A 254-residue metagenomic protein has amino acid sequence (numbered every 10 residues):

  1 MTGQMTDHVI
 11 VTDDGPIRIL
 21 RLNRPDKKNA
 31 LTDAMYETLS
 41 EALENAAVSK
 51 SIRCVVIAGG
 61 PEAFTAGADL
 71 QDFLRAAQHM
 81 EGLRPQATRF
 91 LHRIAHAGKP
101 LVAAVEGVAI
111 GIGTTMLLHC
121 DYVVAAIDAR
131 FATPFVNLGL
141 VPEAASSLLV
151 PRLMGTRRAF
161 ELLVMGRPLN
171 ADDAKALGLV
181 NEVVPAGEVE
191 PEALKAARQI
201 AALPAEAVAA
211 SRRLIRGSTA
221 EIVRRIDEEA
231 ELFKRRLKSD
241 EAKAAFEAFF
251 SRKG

Functional and structural regions predicted by a protein language model:
M1-G15, F64, G166-D172, G187 (+2 more regions): C-terminal alpha-helix plus adjacent terminal tail
M1-G60, H92: Conserved CoA-thioester-binding segment of acyl-CoA-metabolizing enzymes
L20, I57, D69, M116-L118 (+3 more regions): Hydrophobic/aromatic residues within transmembrane alpha-helices of multi-pass small-molecule transporters
N23, A68, E106: Histidine-centered beta-alpha loop that forms part of the nucleotide-sugar donor binding/catalytic region in diverse
M35-T38, Q86, M116, V189 (+1 more regions): Hydrophobic alpha-helical membrane-association signature
V48, G59-H96, A109, E221: Glycine- (often His-adjacent) and acidic-residue-rich active-site loop that binds/positions the CoA thioester
Q86-F90, A145-L149, R158, A207-A210 (+2 more regions): Hydrophobic alpha-helical segments typical of transmembrane helices and their membrane-interface/capping positions
A95-E206, S239: Crotonase-fold acyl-CoA enzyme core
